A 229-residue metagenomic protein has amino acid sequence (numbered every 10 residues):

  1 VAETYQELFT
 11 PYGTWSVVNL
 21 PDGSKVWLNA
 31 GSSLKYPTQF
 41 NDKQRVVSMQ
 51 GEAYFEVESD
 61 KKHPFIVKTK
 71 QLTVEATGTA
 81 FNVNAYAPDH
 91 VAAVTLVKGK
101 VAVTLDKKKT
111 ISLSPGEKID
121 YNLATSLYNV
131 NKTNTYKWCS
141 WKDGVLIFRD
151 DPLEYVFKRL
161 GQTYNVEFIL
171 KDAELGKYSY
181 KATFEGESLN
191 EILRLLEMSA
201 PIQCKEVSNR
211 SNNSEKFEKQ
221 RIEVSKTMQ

Functional and structural regions predicted by a protein language model:
V1-Q229: A residue-level detector for the "anchor" residue at the start of short, highly conserved motifs
